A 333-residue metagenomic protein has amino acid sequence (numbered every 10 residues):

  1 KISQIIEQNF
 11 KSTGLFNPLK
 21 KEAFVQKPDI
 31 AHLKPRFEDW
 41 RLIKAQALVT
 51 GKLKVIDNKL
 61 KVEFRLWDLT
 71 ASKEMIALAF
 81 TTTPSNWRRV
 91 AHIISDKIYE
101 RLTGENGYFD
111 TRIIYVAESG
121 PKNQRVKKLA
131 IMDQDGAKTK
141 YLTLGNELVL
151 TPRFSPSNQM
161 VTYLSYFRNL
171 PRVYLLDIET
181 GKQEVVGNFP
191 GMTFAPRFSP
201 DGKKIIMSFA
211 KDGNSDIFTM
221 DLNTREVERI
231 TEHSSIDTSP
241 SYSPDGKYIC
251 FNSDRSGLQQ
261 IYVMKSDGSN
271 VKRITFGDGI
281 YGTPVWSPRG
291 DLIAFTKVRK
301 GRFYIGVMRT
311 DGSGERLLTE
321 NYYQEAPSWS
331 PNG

Functional and structural regions predicted by a protein language model:
K1-F37, V49-V55: Short beta-strand->alpha-helix linker/helix-N-cap micro-motif that forms a surface specificity/interaction loop
A31-K97: Amphipathic beta-strand/beta-sheet edge segments enriched in Tyr/Trp
T70, D133-A137, D177-G181, D221-R225 (+2 more regions): Short loop/turn segments that connect beta-strands within beta-propeller blades
D96, N106-M132, A137, E226: An edge-strand/N-cap motif at the start of beta-rich repeat modules
N106, E118-K128, L144-E147, L164-V173 (+8 more regions): A flexible loop/linker signature enriched in serine peptidases of the S9 family
G107-F109, P156-S157, P200-D201, P244-D245 (+2 more regions): Residue-level detector of Asp-centered blade-edge/turn motifs that repeat once per structural unit in beta-propeller
I113, V161, G202-I206, G246-C250 (+2 more regions): Hydrophobic beta-strand positions that form the internal "hydrophobic ladder" of WD40/Gbeta-like beta-propeller blades
